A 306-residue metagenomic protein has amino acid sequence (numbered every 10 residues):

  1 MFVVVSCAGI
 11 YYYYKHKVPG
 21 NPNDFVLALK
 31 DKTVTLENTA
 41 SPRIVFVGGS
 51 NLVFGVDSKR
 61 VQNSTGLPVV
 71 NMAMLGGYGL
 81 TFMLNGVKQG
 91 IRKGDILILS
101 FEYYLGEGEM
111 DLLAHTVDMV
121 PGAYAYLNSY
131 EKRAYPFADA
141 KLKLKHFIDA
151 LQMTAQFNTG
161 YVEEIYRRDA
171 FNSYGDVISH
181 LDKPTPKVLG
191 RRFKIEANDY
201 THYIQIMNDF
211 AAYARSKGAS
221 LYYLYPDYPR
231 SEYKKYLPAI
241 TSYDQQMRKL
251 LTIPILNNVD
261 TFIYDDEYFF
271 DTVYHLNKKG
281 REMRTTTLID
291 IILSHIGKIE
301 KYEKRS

Functional and structural regions predicted by a protein language model:
M1-Y12: Hydrophobic membrane-insertion alpha-helices, especially the h-region of bacterial N-terminal signal peptides
Y14-T33: Alpha-helical transmembrane signal-anchor/signal-peptide segments
I44-G48, F270, H275-L276: Short hydrophobic beta-strand that contains or immediately precedes a catalytic carboxylate
V47, N51-E131: Membrane-embedded segments
N51, G77-T81, A197-I204, H275-M283: Soluble non-cytosolic domains of exported or imported proteins
I96-G108, I165-T261: Conserved, well-ordered alpha-helix/loop/beta-strand core segments that scaffold catalytic motifs
L113-K217, E303-S306: Secreted/periplasmic serine-hydrolase-like ester/acetyl group-modifying domain
T272-S306: Histidine-centered active-site loop/cap adjacent to the catalytic His in serine esterases/O-acetyl transfer systems
